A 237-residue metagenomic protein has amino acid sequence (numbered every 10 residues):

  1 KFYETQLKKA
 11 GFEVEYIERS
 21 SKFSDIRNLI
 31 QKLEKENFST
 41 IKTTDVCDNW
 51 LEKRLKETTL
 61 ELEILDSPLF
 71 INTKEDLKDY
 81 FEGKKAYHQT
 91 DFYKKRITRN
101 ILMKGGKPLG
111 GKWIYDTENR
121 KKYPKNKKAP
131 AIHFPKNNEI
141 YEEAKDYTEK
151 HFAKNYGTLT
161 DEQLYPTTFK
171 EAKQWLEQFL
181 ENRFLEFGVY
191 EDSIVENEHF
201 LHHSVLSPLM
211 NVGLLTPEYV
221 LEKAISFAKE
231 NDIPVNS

Functional and structural regions predicted by a protein language model:
K1-R19: N-terminal beta-strand-loop-alpha-helix module at the start of alpha/beta ligand-binding or catalytic domains
R19-D25: Acidic-and-aromatic substrate-binding clefts and catalytic sites of carbohydrate-active enzymes
K22, F70, A224: Positions that flank functional sites
D25-Y165: Beta-rich, aromatic/charged-enriched effector core domains that present basic-aromatic interfaces for binding
N100-S237: Glycine/tryptophan-enriched, flexible segments
